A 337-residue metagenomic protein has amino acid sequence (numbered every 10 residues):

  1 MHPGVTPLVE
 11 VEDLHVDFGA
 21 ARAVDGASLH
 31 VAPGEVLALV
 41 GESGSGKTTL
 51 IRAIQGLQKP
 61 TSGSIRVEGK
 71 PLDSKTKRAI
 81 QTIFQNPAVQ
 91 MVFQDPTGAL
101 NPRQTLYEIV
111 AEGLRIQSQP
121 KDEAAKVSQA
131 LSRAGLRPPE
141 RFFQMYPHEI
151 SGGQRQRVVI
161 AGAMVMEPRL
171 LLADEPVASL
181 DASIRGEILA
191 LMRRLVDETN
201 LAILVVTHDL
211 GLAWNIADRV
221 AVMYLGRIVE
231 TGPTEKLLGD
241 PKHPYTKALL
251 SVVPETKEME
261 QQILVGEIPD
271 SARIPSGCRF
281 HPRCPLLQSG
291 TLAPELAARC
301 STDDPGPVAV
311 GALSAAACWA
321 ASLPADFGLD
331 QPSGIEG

Functional and structural regions predicted by a protein language model:
P7, P233-G337: Short catalytic/signature loops enriched in Gly
E42, L180, I184-M259: P-loop NTP-binding/switch modules centered on Walker-like glycine-rich loops
Q55: Helix-to-loop junction immediately C-terminal to a conserved catalytic motif
G63-S74: Conserved ABC transporter NBD signature motif
L72-Q90, Q104, I116, K236-P241 (+1 more regions): ABC ATPase NBD coupling module
Y146-I150, Q154: Conserved ABC ATPase signature
V165-R169: A short, proline-enriched helix->beta-strand linker immediately N-terminal to the Walker B motif in ABC-type P-loop
